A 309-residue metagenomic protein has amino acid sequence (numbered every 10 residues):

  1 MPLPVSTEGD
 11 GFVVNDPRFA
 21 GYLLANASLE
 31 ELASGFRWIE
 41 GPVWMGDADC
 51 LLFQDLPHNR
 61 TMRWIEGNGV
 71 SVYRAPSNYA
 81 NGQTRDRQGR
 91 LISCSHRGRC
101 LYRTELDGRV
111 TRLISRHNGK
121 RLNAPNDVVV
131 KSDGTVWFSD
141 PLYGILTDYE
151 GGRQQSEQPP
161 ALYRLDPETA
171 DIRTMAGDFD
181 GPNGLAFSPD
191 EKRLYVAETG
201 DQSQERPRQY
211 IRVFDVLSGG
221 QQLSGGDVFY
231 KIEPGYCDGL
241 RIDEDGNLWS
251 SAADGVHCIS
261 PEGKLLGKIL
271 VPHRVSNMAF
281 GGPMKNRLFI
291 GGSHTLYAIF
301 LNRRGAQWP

Functional and structural regions predicted by a protein language model:
M1-P309: Sequence-structural signature of mature extracellular/luminal beta-sheet repeat domains, prominently beta-propellers
